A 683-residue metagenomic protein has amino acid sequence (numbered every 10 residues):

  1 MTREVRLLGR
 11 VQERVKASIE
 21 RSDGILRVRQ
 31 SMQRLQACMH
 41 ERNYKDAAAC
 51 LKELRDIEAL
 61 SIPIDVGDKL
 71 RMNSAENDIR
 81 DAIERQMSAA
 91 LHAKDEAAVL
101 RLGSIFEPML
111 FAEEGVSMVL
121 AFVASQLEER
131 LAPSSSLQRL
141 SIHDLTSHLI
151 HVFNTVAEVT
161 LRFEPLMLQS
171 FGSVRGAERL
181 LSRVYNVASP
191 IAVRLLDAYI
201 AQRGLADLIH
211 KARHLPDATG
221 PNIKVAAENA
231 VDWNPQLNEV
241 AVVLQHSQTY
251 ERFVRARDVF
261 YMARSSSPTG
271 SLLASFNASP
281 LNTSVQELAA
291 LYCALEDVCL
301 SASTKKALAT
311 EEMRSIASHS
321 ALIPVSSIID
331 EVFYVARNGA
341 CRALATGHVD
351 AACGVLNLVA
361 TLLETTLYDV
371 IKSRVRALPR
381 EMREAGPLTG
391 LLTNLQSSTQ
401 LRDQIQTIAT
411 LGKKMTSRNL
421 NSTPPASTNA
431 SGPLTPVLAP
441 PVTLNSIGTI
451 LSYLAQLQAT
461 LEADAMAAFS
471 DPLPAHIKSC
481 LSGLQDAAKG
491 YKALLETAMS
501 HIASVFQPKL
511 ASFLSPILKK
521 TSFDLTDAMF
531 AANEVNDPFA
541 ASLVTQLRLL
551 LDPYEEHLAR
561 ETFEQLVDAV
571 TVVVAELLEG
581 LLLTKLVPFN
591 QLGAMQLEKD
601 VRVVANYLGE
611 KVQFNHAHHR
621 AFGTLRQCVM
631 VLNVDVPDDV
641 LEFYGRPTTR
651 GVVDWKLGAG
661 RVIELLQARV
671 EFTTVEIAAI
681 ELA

Functional and structural regions predicted by a protein language model:
T2, R6-H319: Extended, noncatalytic alpha-helical scaffold/tether regions
G24, N43, D68, D95 (+8 more regions): Residue-level recognition of alpha-helical structural elements
Y44, R337-C341, P516: Activation on extended, non-transmembrane soluble regions of large proteins
V174-S182, L322-F333, R342-A360, R560-V570: Short, low-complexity cationic-aromatic patches
L180-Y199, R203, G354-R374, V574: Short, hydrophobic/proline-enriched secondary-structure or compact coil segments at domain edges
R203-N229, R264-S275, H319-I323, M382-S431: Intrinsically disordered, low-complexity domain-flanking/linker segments in eukaryotic proteins, enriched
V240-E251, R255, V259, L291 (+1 more regions): Extended alpha-helical "rod" scaffolds
A274-N282, K306, T310-A340, L344 (+6 more regions): Long, K/E/R/D-enriched contiguous segments that form extended
